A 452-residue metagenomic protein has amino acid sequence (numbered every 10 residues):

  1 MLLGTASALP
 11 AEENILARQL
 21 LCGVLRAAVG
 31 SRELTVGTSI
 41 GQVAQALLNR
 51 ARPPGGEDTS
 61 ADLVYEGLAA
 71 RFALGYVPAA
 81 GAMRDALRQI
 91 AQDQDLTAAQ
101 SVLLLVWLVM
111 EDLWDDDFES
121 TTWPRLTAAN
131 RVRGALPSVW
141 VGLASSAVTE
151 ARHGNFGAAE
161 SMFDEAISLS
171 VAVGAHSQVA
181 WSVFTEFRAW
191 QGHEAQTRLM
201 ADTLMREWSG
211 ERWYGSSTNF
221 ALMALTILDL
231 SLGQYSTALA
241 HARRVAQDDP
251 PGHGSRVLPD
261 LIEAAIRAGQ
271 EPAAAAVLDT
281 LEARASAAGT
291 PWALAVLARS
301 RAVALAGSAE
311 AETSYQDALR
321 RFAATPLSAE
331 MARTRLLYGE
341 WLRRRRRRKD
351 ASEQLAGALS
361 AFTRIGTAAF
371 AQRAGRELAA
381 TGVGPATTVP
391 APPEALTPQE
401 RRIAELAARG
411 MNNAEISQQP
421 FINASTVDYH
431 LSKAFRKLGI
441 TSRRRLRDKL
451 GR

Functional and structural regions predicted by a protein language model:
M1-A27, T38-S39, R50, L294-A298 (+5 more regions): Repeat-based scaffolding regions
L2, N14, R18-D260, A264-P272: Extended non-membrane alpha-helical scaffolds
L3, G81, T121-P124, S161 (+9 more regions): Primarily a tetratricopeptide repeat
Q178-V179, G215-I227, G252-I266, T290-V303 (+2 more regions): Amphipathic alpha-helical protein-interaction segments enriched in hydrophobic
A276-W341, T381-E394: Generic long, charged, amphipathic alpha-helical segments
V303-G307, R344-Q399, A414: Linker/hinge segments immediately adjacent to helix-turn-helix/homeobox DNA-binding domains
R376-A379, P385-R452: Helix-turn-helix DNA-binding segment
